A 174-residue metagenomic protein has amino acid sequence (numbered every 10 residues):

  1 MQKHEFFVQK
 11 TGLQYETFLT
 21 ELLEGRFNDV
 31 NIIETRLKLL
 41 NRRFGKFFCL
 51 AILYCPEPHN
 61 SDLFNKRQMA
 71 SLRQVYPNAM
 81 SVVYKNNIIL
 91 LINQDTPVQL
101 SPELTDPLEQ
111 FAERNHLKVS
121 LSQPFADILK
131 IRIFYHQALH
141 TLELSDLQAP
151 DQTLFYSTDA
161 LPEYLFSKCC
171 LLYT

Functional and structural regions predicted by a protein language model:
M1-L23: Short, charged amphipathic alpha-helical surface segments
F18, R26-T174: Cytosolic nucleotide-utilizing catalytic cores of signal-transduction proteins
